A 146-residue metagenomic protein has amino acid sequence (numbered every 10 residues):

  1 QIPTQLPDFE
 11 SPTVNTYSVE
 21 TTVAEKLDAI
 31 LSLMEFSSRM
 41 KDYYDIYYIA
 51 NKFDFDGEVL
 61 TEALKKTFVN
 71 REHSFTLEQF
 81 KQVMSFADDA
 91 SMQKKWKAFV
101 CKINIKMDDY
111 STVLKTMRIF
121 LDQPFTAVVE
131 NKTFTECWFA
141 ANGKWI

Functional and structural regions predicted by a protein language model:
Q1-I146: Structured mid-to-C-terminal alpha-helical surface segments
